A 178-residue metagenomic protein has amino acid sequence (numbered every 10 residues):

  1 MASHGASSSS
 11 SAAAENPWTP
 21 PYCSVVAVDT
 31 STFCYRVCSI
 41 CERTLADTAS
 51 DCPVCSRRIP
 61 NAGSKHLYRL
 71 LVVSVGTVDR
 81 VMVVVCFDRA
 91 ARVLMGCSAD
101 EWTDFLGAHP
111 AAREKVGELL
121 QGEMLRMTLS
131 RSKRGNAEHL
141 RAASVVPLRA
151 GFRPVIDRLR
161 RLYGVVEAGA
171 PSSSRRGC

Functional and structural regions predicted by a protein language model:
M1-C178: Primarily single-stranded nucleic-acid-binding OB-fold modules
